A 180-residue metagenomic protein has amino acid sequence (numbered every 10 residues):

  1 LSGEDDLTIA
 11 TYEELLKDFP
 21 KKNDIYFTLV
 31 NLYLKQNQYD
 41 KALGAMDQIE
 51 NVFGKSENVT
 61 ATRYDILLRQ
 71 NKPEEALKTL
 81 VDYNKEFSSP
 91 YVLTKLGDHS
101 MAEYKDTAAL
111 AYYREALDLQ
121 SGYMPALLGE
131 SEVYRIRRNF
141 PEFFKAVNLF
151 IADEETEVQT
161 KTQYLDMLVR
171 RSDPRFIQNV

Functional and structural regions predicted by a protein language model:
L1-V180: Alpha-solenoid helical repeat scaffolds
